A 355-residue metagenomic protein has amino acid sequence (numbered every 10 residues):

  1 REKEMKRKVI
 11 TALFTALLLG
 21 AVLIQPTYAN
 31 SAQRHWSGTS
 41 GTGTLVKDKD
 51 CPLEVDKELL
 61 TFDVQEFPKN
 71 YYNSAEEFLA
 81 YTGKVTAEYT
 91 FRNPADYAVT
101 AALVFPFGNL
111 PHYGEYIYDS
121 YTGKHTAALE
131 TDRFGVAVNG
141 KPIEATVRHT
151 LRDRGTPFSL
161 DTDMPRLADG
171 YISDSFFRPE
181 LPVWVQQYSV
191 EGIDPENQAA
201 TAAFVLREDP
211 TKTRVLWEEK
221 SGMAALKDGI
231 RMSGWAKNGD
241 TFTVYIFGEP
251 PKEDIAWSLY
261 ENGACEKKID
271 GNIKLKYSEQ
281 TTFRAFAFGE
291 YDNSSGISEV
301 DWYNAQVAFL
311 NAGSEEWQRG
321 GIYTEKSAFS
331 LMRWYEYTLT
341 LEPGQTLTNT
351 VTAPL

Functional and structural regions predicted by a protein language model:
R1-E4: Short, Lys/Arg-enriched N-terminal segments with co-localized hydrophobic residues within the first ~10-30 amino acids
K8-T27: Sec-dependent N-terminal signal peptides of Gram-positive bacterial secreted proteins and lipoproteins
P26-L355: Lumenal/extracellular ectodomains and adaptor appendage modules of the eukaryotic vesicle/secretory system
